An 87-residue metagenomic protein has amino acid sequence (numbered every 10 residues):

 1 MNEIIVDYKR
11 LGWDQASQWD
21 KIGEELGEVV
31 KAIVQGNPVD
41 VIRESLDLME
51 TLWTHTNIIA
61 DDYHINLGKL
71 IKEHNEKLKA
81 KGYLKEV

Functional and structural regions predicted by a protein language model:
M1-V87: Flexible "arm" and connector segments at domain edges
